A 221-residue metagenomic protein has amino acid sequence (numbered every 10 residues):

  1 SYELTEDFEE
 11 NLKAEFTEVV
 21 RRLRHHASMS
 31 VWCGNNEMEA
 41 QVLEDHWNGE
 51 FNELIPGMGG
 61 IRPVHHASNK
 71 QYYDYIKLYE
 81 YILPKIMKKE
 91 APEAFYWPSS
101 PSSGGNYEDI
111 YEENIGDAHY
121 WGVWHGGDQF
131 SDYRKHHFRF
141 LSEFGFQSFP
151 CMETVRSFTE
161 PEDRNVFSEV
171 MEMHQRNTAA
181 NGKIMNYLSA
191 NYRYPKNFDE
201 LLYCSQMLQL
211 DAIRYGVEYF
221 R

Functional and structural regions predicted by a protein language model:
S1-F95, S100: Active-site mouth of glycoside hydrolases
L78, I82-R221: Substrate-binding clefts and catalytic carboxylate motifs of secreted carbohydrate-active enzymes
